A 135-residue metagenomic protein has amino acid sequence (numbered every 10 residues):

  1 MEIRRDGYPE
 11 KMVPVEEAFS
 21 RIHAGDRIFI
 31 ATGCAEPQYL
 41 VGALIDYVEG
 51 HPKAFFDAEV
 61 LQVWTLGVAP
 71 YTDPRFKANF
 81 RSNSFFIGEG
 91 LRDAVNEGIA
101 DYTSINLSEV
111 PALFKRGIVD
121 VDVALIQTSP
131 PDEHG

Functional and structural regions predicted by a protein language model:
M1-H134: Conserved alpha/beta enzyme-core scaffold
